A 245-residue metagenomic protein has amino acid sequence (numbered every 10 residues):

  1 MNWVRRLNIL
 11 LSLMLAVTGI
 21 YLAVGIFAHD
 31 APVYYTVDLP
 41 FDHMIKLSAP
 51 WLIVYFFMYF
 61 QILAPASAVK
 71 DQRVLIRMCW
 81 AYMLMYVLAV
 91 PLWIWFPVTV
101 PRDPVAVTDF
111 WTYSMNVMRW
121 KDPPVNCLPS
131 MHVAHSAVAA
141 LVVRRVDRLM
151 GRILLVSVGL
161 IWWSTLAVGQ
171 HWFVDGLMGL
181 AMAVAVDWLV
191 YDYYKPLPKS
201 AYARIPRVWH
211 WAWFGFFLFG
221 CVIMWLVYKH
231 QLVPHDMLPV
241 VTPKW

Functional and structural regions predicted by a protein language model:
M1-Q61, M115, P239-W245: N-terminal transmembrane-helix/juxtamembrane module of multi-pass inner/ER membrane proteins
M1-S12, I76-C79, M83, Q170: Alpha-helical transmembrane segments and their helix-start/interface "positive-inside/aromatic belt" motifs in integral
S12, A16, I20, W80 (+3 more regions): Hydrophobic faces of alpha-helical transmembrane segments in multi-pass integral membrane proteins
I26-P40, A68-R152, I161-W162, L197-K244: Membrane-interface loops
I53, L84, V156-G159, A185: Hydrophobic residues within alpha-helical transmembrane segments of multi-pass solute transporters/permease subunits
I53-Q61, S130-A134, L177-A181: Membrane-embedded alpha-helical segments of multi-pass membrane proteins, especially the transmembrane helices
P123-L128, G159-W188, L232-L238: Interfacial helix-loop-helix junctions of multi-pass membrane proteins
A140-R145, A183-Y194: Hydrophobic transmembrane alpha-helices
